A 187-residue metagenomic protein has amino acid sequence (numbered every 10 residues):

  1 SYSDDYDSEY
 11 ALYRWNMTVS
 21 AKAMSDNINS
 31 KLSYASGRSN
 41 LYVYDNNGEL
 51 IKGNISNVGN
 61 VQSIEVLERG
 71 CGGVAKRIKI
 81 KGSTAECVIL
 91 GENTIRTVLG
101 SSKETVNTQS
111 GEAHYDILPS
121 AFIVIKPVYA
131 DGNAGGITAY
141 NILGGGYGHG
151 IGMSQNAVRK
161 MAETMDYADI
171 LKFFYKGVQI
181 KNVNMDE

Functional and structural regions predicted by a protein language model:
S1-E187: Conserved, single-site charged/polar hotspot
